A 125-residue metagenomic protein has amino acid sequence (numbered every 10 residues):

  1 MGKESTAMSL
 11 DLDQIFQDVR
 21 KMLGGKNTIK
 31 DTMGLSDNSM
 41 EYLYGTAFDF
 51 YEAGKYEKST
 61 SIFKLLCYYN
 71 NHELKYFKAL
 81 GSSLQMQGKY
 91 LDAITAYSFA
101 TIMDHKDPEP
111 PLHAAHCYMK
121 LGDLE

Functional and structural regions predicted by a protein language model:
M1-N38: Long, contiguous interaction/recruitment modules in multidomain scaffold/adaptor proteins
